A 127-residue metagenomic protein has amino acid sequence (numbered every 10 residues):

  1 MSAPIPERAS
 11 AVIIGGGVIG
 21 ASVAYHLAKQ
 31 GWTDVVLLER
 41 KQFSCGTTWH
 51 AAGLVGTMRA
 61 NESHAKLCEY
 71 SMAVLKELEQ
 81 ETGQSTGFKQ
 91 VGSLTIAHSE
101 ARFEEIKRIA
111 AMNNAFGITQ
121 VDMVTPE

Functional and structural regions predicted by a protein language model:
A3-I19, V36: Beta1/beta-strand and adjacent pyrophosphate-binding region of the FAD-binding site in flavoprotein oxidoreductases
A3-P6, K29, F88: Short, flexible hinge/linker loops that cap or flank conserved catalytic cores
L27-A28, N113: Hydrophobic alpha-helical packing residues
A28-W49: Glycine-rich FAD pyrophosphate-binding loop
G53-E127: Dinucleotide-binding Rossmann-like beta1-alpha1 core, especially the glycine-rich loop that anchors the ADP
